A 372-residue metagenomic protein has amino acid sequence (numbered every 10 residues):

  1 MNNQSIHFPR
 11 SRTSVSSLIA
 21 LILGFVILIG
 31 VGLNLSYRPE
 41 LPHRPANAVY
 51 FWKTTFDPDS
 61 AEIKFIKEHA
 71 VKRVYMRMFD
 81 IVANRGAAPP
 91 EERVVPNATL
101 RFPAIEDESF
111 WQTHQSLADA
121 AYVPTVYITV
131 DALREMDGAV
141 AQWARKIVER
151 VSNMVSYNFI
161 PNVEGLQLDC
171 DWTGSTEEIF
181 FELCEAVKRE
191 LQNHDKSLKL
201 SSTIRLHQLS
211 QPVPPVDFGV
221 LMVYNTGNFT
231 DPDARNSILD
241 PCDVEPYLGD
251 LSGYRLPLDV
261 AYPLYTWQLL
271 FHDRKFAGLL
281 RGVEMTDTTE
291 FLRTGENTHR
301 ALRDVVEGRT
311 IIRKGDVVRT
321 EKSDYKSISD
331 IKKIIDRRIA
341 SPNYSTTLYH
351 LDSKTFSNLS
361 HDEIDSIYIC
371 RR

Functional and structural regions predicted by a protein language model:
M1-V15: N-terminal Lys/Arg-rich, disordered targeting/topogenic segments
S17-N34: Hydrophobic membrane-insertion alpha-helices, especially the h-region of bacterial N-terminal signal peptides
V31-I66, V71, R77: Boundary/entry segment of secreted carbohydrate-active catalytic domains
L41-W52, R77-L221: Chitinase-like catalytic core of GlcNAc-active glycosidases
H69, T113-A121, N153-N162, L191-H194 (+2 more regions): A structural motif corresponding to the C-terminal end of an alpha-helix and its immediate exit/capping segment
P90-P96, P103-D107, G138-R150, F181-A186 (+3 more regions): Well-ordered, non-membrane alpha-helical segments in soluble/globular domains
E178, E182-M285: Substrate-binding surface in catalytic domains of secreted glycosidases
A261, Y265-W267, H272-R372: Substrate-binding cleft of secreted/luminal carbohydrate-active enzymes
